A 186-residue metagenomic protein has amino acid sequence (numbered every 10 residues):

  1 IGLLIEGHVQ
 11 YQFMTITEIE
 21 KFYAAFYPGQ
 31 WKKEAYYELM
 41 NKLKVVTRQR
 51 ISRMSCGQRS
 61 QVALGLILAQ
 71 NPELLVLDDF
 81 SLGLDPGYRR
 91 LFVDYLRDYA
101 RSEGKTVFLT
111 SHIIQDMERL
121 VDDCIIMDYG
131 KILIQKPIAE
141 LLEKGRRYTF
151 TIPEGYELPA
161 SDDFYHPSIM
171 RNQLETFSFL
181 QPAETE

Functional and structural regions predicted by a protein language model:
L3-V62: ABC-family P-loop ATPase nucleotide-binding domains
R50-S52, F80, P137: Conserved structural locus in ABC ATPase nucleotide-binding domains
N71: Conserved catalytic motifs of ABC-family nucleotide-binding domains
L75-D79: Catalytic Walker B motif of ABC-type/P-loop ATPase nucleotide-binding domains
L82-L84: ABC ATPase nucleotide-binding domain "signature" loop
P86-Y88: Helix N-cap at the start of a conserved alpha-helix in ABC-type nucleotide-binding domains
L91-F179: ABC transporter nucleotide-binding domain
